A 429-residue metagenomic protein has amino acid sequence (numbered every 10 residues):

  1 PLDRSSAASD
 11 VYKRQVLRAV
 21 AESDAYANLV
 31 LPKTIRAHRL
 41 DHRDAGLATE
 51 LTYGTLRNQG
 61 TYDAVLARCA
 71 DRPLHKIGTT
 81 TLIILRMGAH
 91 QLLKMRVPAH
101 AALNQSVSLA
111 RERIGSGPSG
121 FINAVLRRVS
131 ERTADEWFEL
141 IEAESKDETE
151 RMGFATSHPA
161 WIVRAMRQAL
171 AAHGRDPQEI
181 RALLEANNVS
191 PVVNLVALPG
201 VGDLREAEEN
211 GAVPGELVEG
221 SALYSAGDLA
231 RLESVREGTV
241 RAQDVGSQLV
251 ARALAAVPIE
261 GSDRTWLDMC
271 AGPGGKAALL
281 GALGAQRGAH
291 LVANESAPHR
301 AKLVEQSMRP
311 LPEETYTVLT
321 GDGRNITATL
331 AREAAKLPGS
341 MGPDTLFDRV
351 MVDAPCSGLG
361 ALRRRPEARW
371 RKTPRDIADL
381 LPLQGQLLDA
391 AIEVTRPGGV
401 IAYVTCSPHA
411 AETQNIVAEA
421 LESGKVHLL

Functional and structural regions predicted by a protein language model:
P1-L2: Short, well-ordered junction/capping motifs at the entry into regular secondary structure
S5-D10, R14-L429: S-adenosylmethionine
